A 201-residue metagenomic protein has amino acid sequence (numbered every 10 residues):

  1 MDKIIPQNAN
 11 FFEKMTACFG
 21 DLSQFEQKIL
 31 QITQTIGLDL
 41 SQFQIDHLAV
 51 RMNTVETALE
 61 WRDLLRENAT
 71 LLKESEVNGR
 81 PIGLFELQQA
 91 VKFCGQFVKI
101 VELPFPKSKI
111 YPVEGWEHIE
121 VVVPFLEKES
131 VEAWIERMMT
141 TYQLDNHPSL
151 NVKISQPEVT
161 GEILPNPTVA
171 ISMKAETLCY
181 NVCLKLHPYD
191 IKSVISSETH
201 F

Functional and structural regions predicted by a protein language model:
D2-D46, V50-F201: Glyoxalase I/VOC metalloenzyme domain signal
